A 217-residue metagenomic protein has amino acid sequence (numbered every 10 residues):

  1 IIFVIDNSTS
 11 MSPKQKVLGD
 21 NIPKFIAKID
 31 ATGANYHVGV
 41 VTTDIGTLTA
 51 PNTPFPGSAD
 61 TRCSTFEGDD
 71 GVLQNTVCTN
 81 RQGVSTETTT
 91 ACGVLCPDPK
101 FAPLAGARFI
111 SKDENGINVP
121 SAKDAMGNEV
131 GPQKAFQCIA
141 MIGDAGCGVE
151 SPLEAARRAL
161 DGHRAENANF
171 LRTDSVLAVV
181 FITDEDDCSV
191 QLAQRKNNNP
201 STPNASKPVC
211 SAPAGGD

Functional and structural regions predicted by a protein language model:
I1-D217: Divalent cation-coordinating acidic motifs and surrounding scaffolds that mediate Ca2+/Mg2+/Mn2+/Zn2+-dependent binding
